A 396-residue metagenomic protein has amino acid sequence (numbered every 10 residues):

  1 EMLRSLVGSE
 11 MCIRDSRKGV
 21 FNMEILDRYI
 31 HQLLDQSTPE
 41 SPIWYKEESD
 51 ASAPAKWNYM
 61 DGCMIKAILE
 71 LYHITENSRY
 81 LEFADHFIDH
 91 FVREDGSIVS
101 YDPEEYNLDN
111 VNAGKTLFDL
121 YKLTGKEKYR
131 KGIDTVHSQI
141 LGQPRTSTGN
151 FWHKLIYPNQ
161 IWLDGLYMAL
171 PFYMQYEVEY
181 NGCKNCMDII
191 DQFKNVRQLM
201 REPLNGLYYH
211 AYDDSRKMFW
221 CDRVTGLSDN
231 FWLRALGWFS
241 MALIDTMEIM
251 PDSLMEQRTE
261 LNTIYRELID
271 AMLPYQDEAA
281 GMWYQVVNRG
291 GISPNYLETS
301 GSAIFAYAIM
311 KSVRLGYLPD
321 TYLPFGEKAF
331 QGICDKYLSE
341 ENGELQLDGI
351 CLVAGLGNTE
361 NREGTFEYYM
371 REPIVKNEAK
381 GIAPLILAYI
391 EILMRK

Functional and structural regions predicted by a protein language model:
E1-S16: Single conserved hydrophobic/aromatic residue that forms the stacking wall/gate of nucleotide- or nucleobase-binding
N22-L34, I65, L69, L81-V92 (+12 more regions): Hydrophobic core segments within long, regular secondary-structure runs in both alpha- and beta-rich folds
E24-M60, R79-L81, H90, E94-L108 (+7 more regions): CBM-like carbohydrate-recognition segments
K46-D50, F151-Y157, A211-S215, W283-G291: Short linear capping/connector segments at secondary-structure termini
G62-N77, N112-K126, L170-G182, W238-Q257 (+2 more regions): Well-ordered alpha-helical scaffold segments within catalytic/enzyme domains
E82, R93-C221, T359-E363: Extended ligand-binding groove/face enriched in aromatic
Y157-D164, S228, Y369-K380: Individual transmembrane alpha-helices with interfacial aromatic-anchor signatures
L163-D164, L170-V287, N295-A303, T321-T365 (+1 more regions): Extended ligand-binding clefts on enzyme/binding-domain cores
